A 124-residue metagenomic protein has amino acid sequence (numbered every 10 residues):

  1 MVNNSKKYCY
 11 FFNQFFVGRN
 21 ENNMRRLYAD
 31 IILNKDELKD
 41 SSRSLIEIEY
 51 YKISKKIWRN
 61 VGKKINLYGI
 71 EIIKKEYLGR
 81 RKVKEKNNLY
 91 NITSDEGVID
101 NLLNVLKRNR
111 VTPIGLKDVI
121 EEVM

Functional and structural regions predicted by a protein language model:
M1-V2, R19: Gram-positive cell-envelope targeting signals
Y8-K56: Negatively charged, low-complexity tracts enriched in Asp/Glu with abundant Ser/Thr
C9, G97-M124: Compositionally biased, intrinsically disordered linkers/stalks adjacent to structured regions
L45-E47, R80-N87: Short, mixed charged/polar active-site loops that provide acid/base catalysis or chelate metal/phosphate cofactors
K52-S54, W58-G62, L78, V105-L106: Basic helix-extension-helix modules of the SAP/HeH family
G62-K84: A short, structured beta-strand/loop element
V83-G97: A short, exposed loop/beta-hairpin motif centered on an aromatic-Gly-Thr core
